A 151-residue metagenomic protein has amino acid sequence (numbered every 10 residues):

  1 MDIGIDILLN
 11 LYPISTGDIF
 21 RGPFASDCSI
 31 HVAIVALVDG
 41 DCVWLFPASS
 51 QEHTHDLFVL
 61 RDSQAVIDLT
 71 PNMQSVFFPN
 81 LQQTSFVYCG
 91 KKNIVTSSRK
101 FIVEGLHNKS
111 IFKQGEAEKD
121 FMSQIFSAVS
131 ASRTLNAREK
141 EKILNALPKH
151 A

Functional and structural regions predicted by a protein language model:
M1-P13: Mixed-charge, Lys/Arg-rich low-complexity intrinsically disordered regions
D6-I7, V59-L60, V95-R99: Membrane-targeting and insertion segments and their boundary/processing signals
P13-I14, L81: Flexible, charged surface loops at secondary-structure boundaries
R21-G22: Hydrophobic beta-strand signal
C28-S75: Compact nucleic-acid interaction/catalytic patches
L69-A151: C-terminal terminal-subdomain/extension
